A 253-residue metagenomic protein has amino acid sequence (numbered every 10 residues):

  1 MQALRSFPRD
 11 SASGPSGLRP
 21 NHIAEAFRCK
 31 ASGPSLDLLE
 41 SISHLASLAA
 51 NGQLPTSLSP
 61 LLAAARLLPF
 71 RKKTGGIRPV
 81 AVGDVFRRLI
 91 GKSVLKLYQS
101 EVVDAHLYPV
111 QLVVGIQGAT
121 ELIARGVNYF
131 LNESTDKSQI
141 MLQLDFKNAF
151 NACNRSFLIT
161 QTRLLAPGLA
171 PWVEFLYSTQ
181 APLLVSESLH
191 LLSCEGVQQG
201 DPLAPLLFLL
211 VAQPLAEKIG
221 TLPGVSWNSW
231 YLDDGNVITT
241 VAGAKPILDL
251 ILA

Functional and structural regions predicted by a protein language model:
M1-V211: Conserved pre-catalytic core of RNA-dependent polymerases
L58-P60, W227-Y231: Short beta-strand
R71, V237-V241: Short beta-strand-to-loop capping motifs
Y129-N132, E217-T221: Conserved helix-loop functional segments at active or binding sites
Q143, Y231-L232: Generic enzyme active-site microenvironment
A149-N151, I238, K245: Flexible loop/turn segments at secondary-structure boundaries
A166-F175, W227-N228, T240-A253: Polymerase palm active-site segment centered on the conserved acidic dipeptide of motif C
L209-I219: Short amphipathic alpha-helix segments
